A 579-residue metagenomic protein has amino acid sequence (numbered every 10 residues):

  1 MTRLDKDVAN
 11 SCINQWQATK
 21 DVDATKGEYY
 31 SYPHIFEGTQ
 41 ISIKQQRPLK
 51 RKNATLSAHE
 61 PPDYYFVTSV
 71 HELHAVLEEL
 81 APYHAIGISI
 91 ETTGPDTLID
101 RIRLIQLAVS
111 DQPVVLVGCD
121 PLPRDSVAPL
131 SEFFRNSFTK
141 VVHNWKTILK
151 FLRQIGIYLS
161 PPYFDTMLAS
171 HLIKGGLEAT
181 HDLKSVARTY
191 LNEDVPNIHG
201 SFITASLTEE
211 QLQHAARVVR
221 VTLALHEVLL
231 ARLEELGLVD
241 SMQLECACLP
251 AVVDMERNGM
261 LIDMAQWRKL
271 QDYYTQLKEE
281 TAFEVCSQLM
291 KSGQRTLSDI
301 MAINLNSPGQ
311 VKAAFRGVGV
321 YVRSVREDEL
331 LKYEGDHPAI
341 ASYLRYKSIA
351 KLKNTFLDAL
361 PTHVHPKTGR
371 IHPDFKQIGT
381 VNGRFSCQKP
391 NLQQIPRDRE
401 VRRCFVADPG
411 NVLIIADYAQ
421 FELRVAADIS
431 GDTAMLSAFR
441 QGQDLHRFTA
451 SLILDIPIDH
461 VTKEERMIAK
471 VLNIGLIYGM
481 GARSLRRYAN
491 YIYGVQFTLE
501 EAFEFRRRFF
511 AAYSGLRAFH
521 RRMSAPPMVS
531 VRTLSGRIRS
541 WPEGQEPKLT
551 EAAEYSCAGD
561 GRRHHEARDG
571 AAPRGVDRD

Functional and structural regions predicted by a protein language model:
T2-V8, C12-W16, G27: Charged, low-complexity terminal tails
Y29-E72, I86, I90-E91, D96-I99 (+10 more regions): Conserved "right-hand" nucleotidyltransferase catalytic core of DNA-directed polymerases
E60-L233, Q420: Conserved DEDDh/DEDDy metal-dependent 3′-5′ exonuclease domain
L98-V109, V114-G118, E422-L454: Metal-dependent catalytic core segments for phosphate chemistry
L159, E209-R217, E235-E245, A419 (+3 more regions): Structural motif
S160-P161, E279, Y321-V325, S430-Q441: Cytochrome P450 catalytic domain signature, combining two hallmark sequence patches
L229, L233-Q243, H564, R568-D579: Active-site palm subdomain of RNA-directed nucleic acid polymerases
R257, P308, V320, T368 (+3 more regions): Conserved catalytic core of nucleic-acid polymerases
